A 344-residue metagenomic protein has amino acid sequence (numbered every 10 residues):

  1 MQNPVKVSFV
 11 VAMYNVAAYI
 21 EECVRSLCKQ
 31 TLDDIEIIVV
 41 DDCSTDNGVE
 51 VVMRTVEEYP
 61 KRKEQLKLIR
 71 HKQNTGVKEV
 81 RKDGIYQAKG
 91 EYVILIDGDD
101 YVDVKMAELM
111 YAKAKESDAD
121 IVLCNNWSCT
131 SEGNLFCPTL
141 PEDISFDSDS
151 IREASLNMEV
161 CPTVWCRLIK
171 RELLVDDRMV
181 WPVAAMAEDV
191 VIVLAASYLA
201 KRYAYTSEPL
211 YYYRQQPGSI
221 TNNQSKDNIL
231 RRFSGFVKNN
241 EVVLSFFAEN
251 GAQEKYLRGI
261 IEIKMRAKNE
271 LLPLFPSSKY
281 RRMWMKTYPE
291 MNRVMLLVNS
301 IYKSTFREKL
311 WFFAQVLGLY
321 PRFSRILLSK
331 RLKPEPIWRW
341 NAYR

Functional and structural regions predicted by a protein language model:
M1-G235, L317, W340-R344: Nucleotide-sugar donor-binding/catalytic module of glycosyltransferases that assemble extracellular/cell-envelope
P60, A112, F247-A248, P276 (+2 more regions): Compositionally biased, low-structure terminal segments
K67-L68, D118, G251, G318 (+1 more regions): Short, flexible coil/linker elements and helix-boundary hinge sites characteristic of intrinsically disordered
G84, R152-L156, M179, V243 (+4 more regions): Generic hydrophobic, helix-prone segments enriched in Leu/Val/Ile
L210-P217, N223-E254, A267-L296: Catalytic core of nucleotide-sugar-dependent glycosyltransferases
R258-I260: Conserved, structured regulatory domains from eukaryotic proteins
F275-R344: Membrane-interface aromatic/basic loop that binds lipid-linked glycans or pyrophosphate carriers, typified by
